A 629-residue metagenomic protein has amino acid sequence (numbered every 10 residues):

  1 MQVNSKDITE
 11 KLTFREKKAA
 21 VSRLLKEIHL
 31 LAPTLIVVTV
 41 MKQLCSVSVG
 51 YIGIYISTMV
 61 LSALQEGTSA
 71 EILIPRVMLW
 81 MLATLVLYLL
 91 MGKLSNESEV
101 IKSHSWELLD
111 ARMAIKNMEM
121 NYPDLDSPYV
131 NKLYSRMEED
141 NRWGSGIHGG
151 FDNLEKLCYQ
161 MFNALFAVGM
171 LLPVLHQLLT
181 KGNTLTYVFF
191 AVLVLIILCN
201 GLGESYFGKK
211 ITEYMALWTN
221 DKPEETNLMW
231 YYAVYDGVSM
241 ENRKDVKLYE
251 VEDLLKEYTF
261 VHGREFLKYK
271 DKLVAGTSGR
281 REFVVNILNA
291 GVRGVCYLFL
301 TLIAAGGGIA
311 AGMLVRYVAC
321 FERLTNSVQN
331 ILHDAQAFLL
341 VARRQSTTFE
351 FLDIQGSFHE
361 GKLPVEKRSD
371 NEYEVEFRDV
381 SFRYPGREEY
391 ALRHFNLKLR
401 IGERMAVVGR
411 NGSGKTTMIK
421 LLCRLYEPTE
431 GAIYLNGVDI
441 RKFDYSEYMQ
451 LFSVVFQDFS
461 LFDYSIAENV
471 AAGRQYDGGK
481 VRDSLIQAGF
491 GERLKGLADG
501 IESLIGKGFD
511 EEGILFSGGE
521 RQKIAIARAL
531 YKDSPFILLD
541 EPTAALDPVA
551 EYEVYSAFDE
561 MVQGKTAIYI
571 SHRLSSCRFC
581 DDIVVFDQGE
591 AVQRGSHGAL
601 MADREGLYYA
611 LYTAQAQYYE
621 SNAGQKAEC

Functional and structural regions predicted by a protein language model:
M1-S22, S103-F151, E224-L273, A342-Q355 (+2 more regions): Extended non-transmembrane interhelical loops and adjacent amphipathic helices of multipass membrane proteins
M1-V49, A70, I74-P75, L94 (+7 more regions): Membrane-integrated ABC transporters
V37-L90, M161-I211, A305-A311: Transmembrane helix-loop-helix hairpins at lipid-water interfaces of multipass membrane proteins, especially the type-1
V251, C296, V315-D353: Cytosolic ends of transmembrane helices, especially the final helix of ABC transmembrane type-1 domains
Y390, P428, Y434, G491-I524 (+2 more regions): ABC-fold ATPase nucleotide-binding domain signature/coupling loops
C423: Helix-to-loop junction immediately C-terminal to a conserved catalytic motif
A432-Y434, M449, A467-E511, Y555-S556 (+1 more regions): ABC ATPase nucleotide-binding domain helical subdomain, centered on the C-loop/LSGGQ "ABC signature"
G500, S556, R573, R578-C629: C-terminal portion of ABC ATPase nucleotide-binding domains
